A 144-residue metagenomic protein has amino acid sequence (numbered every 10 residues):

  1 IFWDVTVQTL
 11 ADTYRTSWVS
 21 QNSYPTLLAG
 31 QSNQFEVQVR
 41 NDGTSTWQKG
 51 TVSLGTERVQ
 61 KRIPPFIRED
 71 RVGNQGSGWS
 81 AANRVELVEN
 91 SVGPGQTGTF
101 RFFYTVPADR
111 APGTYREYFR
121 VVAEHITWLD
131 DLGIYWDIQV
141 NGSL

Functional and structural regions predicted by a protein language model:
I1, H125-I134: Beta-sandwich strand segments
D4-L28, L144: Low-complexity, acidic Ser/Thr/Pro/Gly-rich terminal tails and inter-domain linkers that flank the onset of structured
L28, L87-G98, W128, V140: Short proline/glycine- and polar residue-rich coil/turn motifs
A29-S45, F103: Short beta-strand elements of extracellular/lumenal beta-sandwich folds
Q34, T114-Y118: Short, conserved beta-strand segments of beta-strand-rich sandwich/propeller modules, principally
D42-S80, Y118-V122: Short acidic, flexible loop segments centered on an aromatic residue
G98-F102, W136: Short strand-edge motifs at loop-to-beta-strand transitions and within beta-strands of extracellular beta-rich domains
T105-P112: Short, surface-exposed loop/turn segments at beta-strand-coil junctions that are enriched for proline with nearby
